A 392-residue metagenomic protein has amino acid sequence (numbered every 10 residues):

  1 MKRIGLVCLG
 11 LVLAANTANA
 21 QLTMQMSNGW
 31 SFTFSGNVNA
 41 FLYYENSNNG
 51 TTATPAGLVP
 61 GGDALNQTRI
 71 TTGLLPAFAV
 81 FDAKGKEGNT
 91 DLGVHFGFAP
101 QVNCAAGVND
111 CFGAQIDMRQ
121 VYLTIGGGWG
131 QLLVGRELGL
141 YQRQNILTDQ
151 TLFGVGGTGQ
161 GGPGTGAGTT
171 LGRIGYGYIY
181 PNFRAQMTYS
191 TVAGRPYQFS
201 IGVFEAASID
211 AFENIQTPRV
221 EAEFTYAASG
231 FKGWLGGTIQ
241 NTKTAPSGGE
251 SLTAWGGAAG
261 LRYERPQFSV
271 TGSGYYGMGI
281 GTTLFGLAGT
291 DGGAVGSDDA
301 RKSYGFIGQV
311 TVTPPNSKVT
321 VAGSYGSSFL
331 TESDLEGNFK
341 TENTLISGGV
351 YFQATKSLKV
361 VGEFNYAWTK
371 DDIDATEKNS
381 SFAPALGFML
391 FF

Functional and structural regions predicted by a protein language model:
N16-A20: Sec/Tat signal peptide C-region and signal peptidase I cleavage site
L22-Y44, A64-A206, Q216-P218, T225-S229: Outer membrane beta-barrel
G36-Y44, V94-F98, R136, I201-E205 (+7 more regions): Transmembrane beta-barrel strands of outer-membrane/channel proteins
A79-F81, V121-L123, M187-Y189, A222 (+4 more regions): Membrane-embedded beta-strands of outer-membrane beta-barrel proteins, especially the hydrophobic/small aromatic
A83-G85, I125-G127, T191, Y226-A228 (+5 more regions): Residue-level signature of outer-membrane beta-barrel architecture
N89-L92, W129-L132, R195-I201, G230-L235 (+4 more regions): Repeated loop/turn-to-beta-strand initiation elements of outer-membrane beta-barrel proteins
I215, A222-G348: Detector for outer-membrane/organellar transmembrane beta-barrel domains, recognizing the amphipathic beta-strand
N379-F392: Outer-membrane beta-barrel "beta-signal"
